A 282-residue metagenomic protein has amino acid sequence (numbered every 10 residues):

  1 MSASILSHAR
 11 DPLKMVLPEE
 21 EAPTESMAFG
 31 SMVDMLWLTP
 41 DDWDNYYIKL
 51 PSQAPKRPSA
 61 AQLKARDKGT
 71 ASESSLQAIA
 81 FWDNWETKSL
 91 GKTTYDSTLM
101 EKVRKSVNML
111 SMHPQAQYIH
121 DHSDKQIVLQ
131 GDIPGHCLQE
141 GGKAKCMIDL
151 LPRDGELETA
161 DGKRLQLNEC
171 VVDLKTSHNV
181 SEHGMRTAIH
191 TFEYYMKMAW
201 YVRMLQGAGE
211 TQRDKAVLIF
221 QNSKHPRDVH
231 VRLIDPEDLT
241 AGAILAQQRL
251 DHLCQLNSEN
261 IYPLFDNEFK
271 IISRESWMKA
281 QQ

Functional and structural regions predicted by a protein language model:
M1-K145: Metal-dependent nuclease catalytic cores that hydrolyze phosphodiester bonds in DNA/RNA, characterized by
L17-E19, E182-T187, V231: Glycine- and acidic
A28, M32, D149, M196-M204: Short amphipathic alpha-helical face segments that pack within enzyme cores and frequently flank/anchor catalytic
A54, Q130-P134, L151-T159, Q206: Short regulatory "switch" loops immediately downstream of catalytic or recognition motifs within protein catalytic
T87, G91, A188-Y195, W200-Q282: Metal-dependent nuclease catalytic regions and adjoining charged, substrate-binding loops involved in nucleic-acid end
P134-C137, S181-I189: Surface-exposed cleft-lining segments at the edges of enzyme active sites
H136-E140, E156-L167, G209-Q212: Short, solvent-exposed loop/turn segments that connect beta-strands within catalytic domains and beta-strand-rich
C146-M185, Y201: Conserved catalytic cores of phosphodiester-cleaving nucleases, focusing on short active-site segments
